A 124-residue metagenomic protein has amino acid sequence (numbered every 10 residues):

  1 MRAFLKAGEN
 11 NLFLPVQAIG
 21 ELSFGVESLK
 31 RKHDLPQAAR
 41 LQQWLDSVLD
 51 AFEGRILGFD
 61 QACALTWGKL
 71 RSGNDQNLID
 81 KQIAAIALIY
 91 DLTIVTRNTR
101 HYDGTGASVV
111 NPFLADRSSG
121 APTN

Functional and structural regions predicted by a protein language model:
M1-Q17, S28-L45, D116-S119, N124: Short, well-structured N-terminal submotif of metal-dependent ribonuclease cores
A3, G25-L29, L70, T105-S108: Residue-level signal for well-ordered alpha-helical positions
G8, F52, T105-G106: Short, structured coil segments at secondary-structure junctions
N11, F24-E27, L35, D50-R97: Active-site neighborhoods of divalent-metal-dependent phosphate/nucleic-acid chemistry enzymes
Q17-G20, A62, R100: Alpha-helix/helix-capping structural signal
E21, T66, G104-T105: Phosphate- and divalent-cation-binding pockets in alpha/beta enzyme and binding domains that engage nucleotide-derived
A84-N124: Acidic, PIN/NYN-like endoribonuclease modules and their adjacent C-terminal/linker elements
